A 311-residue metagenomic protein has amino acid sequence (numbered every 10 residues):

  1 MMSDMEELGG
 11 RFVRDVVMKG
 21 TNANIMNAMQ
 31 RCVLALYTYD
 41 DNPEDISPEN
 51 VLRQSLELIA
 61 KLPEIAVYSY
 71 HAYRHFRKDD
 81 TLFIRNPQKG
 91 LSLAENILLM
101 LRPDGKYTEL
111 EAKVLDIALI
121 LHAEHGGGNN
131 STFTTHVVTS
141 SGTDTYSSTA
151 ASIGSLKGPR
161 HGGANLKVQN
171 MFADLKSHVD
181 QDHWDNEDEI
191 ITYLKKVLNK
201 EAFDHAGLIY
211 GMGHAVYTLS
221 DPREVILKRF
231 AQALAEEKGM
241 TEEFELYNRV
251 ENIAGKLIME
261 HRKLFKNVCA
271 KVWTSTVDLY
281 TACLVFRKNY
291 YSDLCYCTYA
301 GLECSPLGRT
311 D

Functional and structural regions predicted by a protein language model:
M1-D311: Hydrophobic alpha-helical bundle cores within soluble ligand-binding/oligomerization subdomains
